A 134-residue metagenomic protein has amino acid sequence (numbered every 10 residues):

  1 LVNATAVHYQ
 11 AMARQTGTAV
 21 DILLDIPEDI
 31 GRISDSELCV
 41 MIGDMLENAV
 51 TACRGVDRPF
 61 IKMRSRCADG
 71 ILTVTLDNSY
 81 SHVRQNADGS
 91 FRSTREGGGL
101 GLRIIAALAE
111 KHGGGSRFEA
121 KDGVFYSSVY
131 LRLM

Functional and structural regions predicted by a protein language model:
L1-T16: Short beta-to-alpha transition helix within the HATPase_c
A19-M41: Conserved short strand/loop->alpha-helix "switch" segment adjacent to the catalytic nucleotide/phosphoryl-transfer site
D35-R58, A107-L108: Conserved ATP-binding N-box helix of the HATPase_c
V56, F60-G70: Short beta-strand/loop element within the Bergerat-fold HATPase_c
G70-R103: Glycine-rich/acidic phosphate-handling loop/turn and adjacent ATP-lid/helix of nucleotide-binding kinase/ATPase domains
H82, K121-S128: Glycine-rich nucleotide-binding loop
I104-G114: Conserved glycine-/histidine-rich ATP-lid loop and adjacent helix of the Bergerat-fold HATPase_c
G113-G123: Glycine-rich ATP-binding loops of the HATPase_c
